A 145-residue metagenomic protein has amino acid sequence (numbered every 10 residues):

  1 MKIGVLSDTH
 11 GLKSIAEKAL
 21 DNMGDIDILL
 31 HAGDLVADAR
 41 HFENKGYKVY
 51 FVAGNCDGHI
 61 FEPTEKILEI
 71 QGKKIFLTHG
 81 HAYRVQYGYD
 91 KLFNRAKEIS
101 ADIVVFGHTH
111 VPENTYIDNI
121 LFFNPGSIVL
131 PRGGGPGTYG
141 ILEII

Functional and structural regions predicted by a protein language model:
M1-G46, D57-T64, G72, G135-T138 (+1 more regions): N-terminal active-site segment of His-dependent metallophosphoesterases
V5-S7, I28-G33, Y50-G54, F76-H79 (+2 more regions): Active-site neighborhood of phospho(di)ester-bond hydrolases with catalytic His/Asp-centered motifs
H10-S14, V36-R40, C56-F61, Y83-Y87 (+2 more regions): Active-site environment of divalent metal-dependent phosphoester hydrolases
E17, E69-Q71, F93-S100, F123-I145: Binuclear metal-dependent phosphoesterase catalytic core
K18-L29, L92-V104: N-terminal short leaders/motifs
G46-V49, N119-L121: Glycine-enriched alpha-helix->loop->beta-strand junction motifs that scaffold or abut catalytic
Y50-K91, E98-S100: Helix-adjacent hinge/juxtasegments
I70, I117-D118: Structural motif
